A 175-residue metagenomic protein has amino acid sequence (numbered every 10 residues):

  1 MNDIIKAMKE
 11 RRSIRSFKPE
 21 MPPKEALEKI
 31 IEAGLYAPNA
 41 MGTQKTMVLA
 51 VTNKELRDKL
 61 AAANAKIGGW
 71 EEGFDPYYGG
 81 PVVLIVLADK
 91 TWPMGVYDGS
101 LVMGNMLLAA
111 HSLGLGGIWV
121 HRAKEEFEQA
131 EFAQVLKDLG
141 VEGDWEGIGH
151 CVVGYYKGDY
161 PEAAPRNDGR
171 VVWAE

Functional and structural regions predicted by a protein language model:
M1-E175: Acidic, surface-exposed loops and disordered segments
